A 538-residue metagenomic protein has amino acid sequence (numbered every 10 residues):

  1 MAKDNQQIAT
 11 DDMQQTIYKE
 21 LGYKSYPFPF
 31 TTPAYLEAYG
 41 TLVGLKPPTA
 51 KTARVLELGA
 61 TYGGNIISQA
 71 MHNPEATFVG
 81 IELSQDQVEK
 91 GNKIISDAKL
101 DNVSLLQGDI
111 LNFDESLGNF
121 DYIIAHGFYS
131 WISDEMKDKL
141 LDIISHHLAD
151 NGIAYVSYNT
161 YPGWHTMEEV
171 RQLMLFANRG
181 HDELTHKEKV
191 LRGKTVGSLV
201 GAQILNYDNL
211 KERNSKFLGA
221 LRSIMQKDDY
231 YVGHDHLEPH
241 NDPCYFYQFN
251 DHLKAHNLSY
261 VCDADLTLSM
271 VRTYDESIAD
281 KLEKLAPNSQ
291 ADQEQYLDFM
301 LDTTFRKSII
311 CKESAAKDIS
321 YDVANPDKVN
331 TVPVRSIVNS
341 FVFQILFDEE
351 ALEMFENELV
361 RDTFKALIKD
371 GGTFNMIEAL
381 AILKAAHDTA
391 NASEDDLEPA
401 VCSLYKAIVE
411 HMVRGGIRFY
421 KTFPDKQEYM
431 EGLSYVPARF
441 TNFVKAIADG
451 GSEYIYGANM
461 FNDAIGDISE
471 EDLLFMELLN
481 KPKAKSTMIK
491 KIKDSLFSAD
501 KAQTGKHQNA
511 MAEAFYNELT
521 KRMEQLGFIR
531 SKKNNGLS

Functional and structural regions predicted by a protein language model:
E20, K24-T52: Conserved alpha-helix/loop element of class I SAM-dependent methyltransferases that forms part of the SAM/SAH-binding
Y62-E75: Conserved SAM-binding loop of SAM-dependent methyltransferases across substrates and taxa, primarily the Class I
K99-I110: Conserved SAM-binding strand-loop segment of SAM-dependent methyltransferases
E115-I123: A short acidic, Gly/Pro-enriched loop at the edge of an enzyme's catalytic core that lines a small-molecule cofactor
D138-D150: A short glycine-rich, Lys/Arg-flanked "PGG" loop and its adjoining helix->strand segment in the class I
N151-N159: Conserved beta-strand signature within the Rossmann-like core of class I S-adenosyl-L-methionine
Y158-E183, Q203: Conserved class I S-adenosyl-L-methionine
V271-A286, D292-R306, I310-C311, E349-S538: Long, charge-rich, low-complexity alpha-helical segments
